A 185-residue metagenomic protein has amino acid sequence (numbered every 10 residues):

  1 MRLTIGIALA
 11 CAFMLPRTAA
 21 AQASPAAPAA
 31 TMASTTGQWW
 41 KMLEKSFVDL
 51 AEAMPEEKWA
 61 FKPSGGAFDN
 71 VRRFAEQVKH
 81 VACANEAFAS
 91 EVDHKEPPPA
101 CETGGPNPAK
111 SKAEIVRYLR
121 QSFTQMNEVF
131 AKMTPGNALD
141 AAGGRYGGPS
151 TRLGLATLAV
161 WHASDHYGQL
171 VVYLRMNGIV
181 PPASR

Functional and structural regions predicted by a protein language model:
T4-P16: Bacterial N-terminal signal peptides
P16-A23: Boundary at the C-terminal end of the N-terminal hydrophobic targeting segment
A23-K45: Short N-terminal segments immediately surrounding and downstream of signal-peptide cleavage
G37-K41, K45-V48, A60-T103, G143-R185: Short, contiguous alpha-helical
S46-D49, A53, Q121, Q125-K132 (+1 more regions): Solvent-exposed, charged/polar functional surfaces in cytosolic regulatory/catalytic domains
E52-F61, F130-L139, M176-P181: Surface-exposed helix-capping loop/turn segments at secondary-structure junctions
N107-G144, T151-S164: Acidic/histidine-rich alpha-helical segments that form the ligand environment of transition-metal centers
